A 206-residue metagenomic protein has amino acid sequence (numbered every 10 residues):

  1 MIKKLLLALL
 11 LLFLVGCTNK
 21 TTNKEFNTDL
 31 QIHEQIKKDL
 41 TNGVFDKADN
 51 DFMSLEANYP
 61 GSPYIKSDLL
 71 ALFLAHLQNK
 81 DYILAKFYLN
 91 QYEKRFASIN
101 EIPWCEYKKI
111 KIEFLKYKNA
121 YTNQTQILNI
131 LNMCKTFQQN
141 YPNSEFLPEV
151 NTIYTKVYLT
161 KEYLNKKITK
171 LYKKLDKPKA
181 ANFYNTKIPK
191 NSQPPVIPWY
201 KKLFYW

Functional and structural regions predicted by a protein language model:
L14-Q35, K47-D49: Bacterial Sec signal peptide processing site at the extreme N-terminus
I36-L40, K116-I127, I168: Short coil/turn connectors between adjacent alpha-helices in alpha-solenoid helical repeat scaffolds
A57-I65, N79, E93-I102, Y121 (+3 more regions): Short solvent-exposed coil/turn linkers within tandem alpha-helical repeat scaffolds
